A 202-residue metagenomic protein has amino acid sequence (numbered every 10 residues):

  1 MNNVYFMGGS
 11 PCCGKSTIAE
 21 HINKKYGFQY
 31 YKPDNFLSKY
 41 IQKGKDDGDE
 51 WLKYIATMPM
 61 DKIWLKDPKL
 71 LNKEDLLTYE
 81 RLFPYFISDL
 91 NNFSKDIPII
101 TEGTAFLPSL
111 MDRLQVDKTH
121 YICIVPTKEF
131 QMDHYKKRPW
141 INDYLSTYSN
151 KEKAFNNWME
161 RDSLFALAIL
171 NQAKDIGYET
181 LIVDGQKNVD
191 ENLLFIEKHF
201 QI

Functional and structural regions predicted by a protein language model:
M7: Hydrophobic anchor at the beta1->P-loop junction of P-loop NTPases
C12-C13: ATP-binding Walker
S16: Walker A/P-loop
F28-G44: Short beta-strand-centered segment that lines the nucleotide-binding/catalytic pocket of NTP-utilizing
Y40-P98, A105: ATP-dependent small-molecule kinase phosphotransfer cores that center on conserved nucleotide phosphate-binding segments
L90-D96, T101-T147: ATP-dependent NMP and nucleoside kinases share a basic, alpha-helical "lid"
L164-I202: NTP-dependent small-molecule kinase module
